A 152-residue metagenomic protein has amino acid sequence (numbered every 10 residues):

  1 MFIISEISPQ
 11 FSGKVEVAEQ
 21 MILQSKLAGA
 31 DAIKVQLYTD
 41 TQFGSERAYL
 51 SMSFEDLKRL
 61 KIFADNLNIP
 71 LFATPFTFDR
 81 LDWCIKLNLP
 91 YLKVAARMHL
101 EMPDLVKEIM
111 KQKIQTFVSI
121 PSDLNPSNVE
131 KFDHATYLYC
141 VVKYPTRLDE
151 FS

Functional and structural regions predicted by a protein language model:
F2-Q24, A48, P70-P75, K93-A95: Active-site mouth loops of central-metabolism enzymes
I3-I7, I33-V35, L71-T74, L92-V94 (+2 more regions): Hydrophobic faces of well-ordered beta-strands that scaffold small-molecule active sites in alpha/beta enzyme cores
P9-F11, L37-T41, T77-D79, A96-M98 (+2 more regions): Active-site-proximal loop/turn and secondary-structure-junction residues that shape catalytic pockets, frequently
V15-I22, D79-L87, D123-F132: Catalytic cores of alpha/beta
E19-Y38, L87-N88: Catalytic domains of carbohydrate-active enzymes, especially glycoside hydrolases
G29, W83-L92, M110-T116, F132-T136: Glycine-enriched alpha-helix->loop->beta-strand junction motifs that scaffold or abut catalytic
D31-E55: Glycine-rich, proline-tolerant flexible connector loops at the mouths of alpha/beta enzymes
D123-S152: Catalytic alpha/beta core domains of metabolic enzymes, predominantly
